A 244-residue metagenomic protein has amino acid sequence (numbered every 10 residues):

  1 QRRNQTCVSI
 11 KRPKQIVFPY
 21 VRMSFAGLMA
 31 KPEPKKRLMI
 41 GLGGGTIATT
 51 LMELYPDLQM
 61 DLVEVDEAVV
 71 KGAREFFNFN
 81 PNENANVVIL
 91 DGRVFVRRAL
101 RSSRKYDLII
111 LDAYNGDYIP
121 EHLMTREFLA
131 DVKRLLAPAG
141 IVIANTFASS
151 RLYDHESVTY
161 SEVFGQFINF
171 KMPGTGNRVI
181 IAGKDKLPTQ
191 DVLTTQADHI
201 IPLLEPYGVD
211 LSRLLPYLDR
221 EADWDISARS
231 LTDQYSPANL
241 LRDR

Functional and structural regions predicted by a protein language model:
Q1-R3, I10-K14: Short Gly/aromatic-enriched secondary-structure transition segments
R3-C7, Y114-D117: A short, flexible beta-alpha/helix-coil linker loop
R3-T6, Q166-R244: Soluble small-group transferase modules, centered on the S-adenosyl donor enzyme superfamily
Q15-P138, T175: The AdoMet/dcAdoMet-binding core of the Class I SAM-like
D57-Q59, N82-N84, A139, F164-Q166 (+3 more regions): A generic structural signal for alpha->beta connector loops
N115-G116, F147-R151: Short "lid" loop at the C-terminus of a central beta-strand within the Rossmann-like core of SAM-dependent
K133, D154-G174: Conserved Class I S-adenosyl-L-methionine
A139-T146: Conserved beta-strand signature within the Rossmann-like core of class I S-adenosyl-L-methionine
